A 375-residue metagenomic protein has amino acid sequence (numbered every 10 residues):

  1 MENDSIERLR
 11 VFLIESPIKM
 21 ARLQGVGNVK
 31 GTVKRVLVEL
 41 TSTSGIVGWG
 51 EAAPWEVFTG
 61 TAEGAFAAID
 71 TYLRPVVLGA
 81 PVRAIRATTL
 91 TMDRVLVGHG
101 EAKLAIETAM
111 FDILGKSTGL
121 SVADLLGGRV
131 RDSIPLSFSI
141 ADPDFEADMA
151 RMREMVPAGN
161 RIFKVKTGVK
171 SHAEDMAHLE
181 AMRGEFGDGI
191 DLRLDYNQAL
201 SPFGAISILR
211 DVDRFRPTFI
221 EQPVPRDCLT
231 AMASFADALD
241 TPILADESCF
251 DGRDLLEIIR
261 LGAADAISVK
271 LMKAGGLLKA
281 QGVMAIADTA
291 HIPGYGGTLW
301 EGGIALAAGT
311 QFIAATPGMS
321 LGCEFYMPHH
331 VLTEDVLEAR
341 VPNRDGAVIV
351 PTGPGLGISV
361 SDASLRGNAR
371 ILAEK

Functional and structural regions predicted by a protein language model:
E2-I18, K30-V33, E301-K375: Flexible C-terminal active-site loop/helix
N3, R8-R10, T41-S117: Metal- or metallocofactor-binding catalytic centers and their adjacent structured scaffolds across diverse enzyme
I6, V38, G45, L73 (+10 more regions): Conserved, mostly hydrophobic/aromatic
V11, V165, L194, Q222 (+3 more regions): Conserved beta-strand positions
A52-G60, S139-P143, T298: Glycine-rich phosphate/pyrophosphate-binding beta-alpha loops
P75, R216, D227-L244, C249-A347: Shared catalytic-loop signature of beta/alpha-barrel
A102, T108-I140: Glycine-rich, aromatic-flanked loop segments that form ligand/cofactor-binding clefts across common enzyme folds
G127-L239: Metal-dependent enolase-superfamily TIM-barrel catalytic cores that perform enediolate-based chemistry
